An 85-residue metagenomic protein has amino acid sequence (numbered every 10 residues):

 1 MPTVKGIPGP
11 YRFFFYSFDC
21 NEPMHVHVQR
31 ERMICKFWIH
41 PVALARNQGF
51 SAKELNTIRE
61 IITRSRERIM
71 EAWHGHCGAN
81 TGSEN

Functional and structural regions predicted by a protein language model:
M1, E31-R32, H74: A broad, low-specificity signal for short, low-complexity segments enriched in glycine/proline and polar/charged
M1-Y11: Negatively charged, low-complexity tracts enriched in Asp/Glu with abundant Ser/Thr
V4, V26-V28, I58, I62: Hydrophobic aliphatic residue packing
K5, L44-R46, S65: Generic preference for hydrophobic/aromatic residues in regular secondary structure cores
F14-A52: A short, structured beta-strand/loop element
K53-N85: C-terminal structural segments of small proteins and small subunits
